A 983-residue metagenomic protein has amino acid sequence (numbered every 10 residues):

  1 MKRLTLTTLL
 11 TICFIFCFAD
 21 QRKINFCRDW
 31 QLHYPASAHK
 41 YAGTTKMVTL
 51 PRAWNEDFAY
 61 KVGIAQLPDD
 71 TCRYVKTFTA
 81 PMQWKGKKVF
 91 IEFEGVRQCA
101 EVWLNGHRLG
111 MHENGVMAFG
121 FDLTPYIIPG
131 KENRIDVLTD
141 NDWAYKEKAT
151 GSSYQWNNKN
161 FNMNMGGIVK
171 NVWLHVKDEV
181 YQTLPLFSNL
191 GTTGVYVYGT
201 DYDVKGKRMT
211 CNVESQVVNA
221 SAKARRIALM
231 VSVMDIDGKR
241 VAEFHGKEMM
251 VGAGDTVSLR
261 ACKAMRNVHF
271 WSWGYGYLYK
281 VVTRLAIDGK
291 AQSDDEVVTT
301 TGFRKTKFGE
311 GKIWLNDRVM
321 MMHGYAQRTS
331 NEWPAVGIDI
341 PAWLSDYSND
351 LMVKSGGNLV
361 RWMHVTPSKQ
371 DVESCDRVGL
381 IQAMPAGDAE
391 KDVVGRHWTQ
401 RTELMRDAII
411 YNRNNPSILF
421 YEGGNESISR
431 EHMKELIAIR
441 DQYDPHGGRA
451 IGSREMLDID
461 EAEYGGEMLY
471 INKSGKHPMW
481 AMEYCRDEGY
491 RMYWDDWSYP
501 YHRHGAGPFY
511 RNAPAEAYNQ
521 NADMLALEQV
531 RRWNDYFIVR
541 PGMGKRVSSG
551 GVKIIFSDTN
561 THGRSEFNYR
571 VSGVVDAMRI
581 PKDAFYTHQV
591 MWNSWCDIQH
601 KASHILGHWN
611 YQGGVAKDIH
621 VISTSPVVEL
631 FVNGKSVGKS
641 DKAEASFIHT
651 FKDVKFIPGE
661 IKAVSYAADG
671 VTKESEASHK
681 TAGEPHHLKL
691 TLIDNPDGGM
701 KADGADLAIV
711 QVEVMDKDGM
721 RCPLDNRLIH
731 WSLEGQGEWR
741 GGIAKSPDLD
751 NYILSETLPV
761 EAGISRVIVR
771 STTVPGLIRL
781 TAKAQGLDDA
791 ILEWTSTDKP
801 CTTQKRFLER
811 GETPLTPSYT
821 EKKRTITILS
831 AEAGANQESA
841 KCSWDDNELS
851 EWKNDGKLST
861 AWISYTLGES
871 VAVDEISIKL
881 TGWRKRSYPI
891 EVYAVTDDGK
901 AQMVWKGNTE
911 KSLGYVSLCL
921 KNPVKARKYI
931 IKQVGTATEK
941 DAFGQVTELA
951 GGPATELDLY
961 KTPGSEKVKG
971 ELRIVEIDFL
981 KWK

Functional and structural regions predicted by a protein language model:
D20-E94, A149-K159, M165-I168, V176-V195 (+4 more regions): Extended carbohydrate-recognition surfaces in non-catalytic/accessory domains of CAZymes and lectin-like proteins
F26, E56, Y60, I127-R208 (+11 more regions): An acidic-aromatic loop/edge-strand motif
H33-A36, D69-G191, S221, I236 (+7 more regions): Accessory beta-strand-rich segments of carbohydrate-active enzymes
P51, L104, R806-V873, K879-S887 (+2 more regions): Disordered, acidic Ser/Thr/Pro-rich linker "stalks" and the adjacent N-terminal cap of the next globular domain
P51-F93, R97-N105, G110-E113, E147 (+6 more regions): Active-site-adjacent substrate/metal-binding segments within catalytic domains of carbohydrate-active enzymes
V213-V217, V621-S623, V664-S665, A705-P723 (+3 more regions): Beta-strand-rich structural segments
D346-L351, N358-A584, H588, D597 (+1 more regions): Substrate-binding/catalytic cleft of secreted carbohydrate-active enzymes, primarily glycoside hydrolases
N593-D618, T624, E629, S678-I709 (+2 more regions): Short S/T/G/P-enriched beta-strand
